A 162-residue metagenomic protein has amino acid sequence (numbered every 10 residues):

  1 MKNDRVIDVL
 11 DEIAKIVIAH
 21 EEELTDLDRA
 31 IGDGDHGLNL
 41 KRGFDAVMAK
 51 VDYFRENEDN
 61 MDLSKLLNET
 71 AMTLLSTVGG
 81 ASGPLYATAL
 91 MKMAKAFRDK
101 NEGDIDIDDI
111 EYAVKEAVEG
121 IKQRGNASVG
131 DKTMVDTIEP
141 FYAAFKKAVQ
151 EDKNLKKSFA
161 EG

Functional and structural regions predicted by a protein language model:
M1-G162: N-terminal loops that bind phosphate or other acidic moieties and the adjacent beta-alpha structural core
